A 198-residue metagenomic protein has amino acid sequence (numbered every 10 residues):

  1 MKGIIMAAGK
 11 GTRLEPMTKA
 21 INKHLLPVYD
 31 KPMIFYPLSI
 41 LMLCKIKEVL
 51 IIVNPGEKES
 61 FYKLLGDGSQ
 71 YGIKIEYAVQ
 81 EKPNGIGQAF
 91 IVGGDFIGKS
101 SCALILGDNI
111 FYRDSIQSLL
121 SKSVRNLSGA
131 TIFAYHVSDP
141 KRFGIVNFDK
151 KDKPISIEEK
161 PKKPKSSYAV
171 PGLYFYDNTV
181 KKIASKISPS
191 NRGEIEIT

Functional and structural regions predicted by a protein language model:
K2-I5, R13-P16, P27, K31-L106 (+2 more regions): Conserved N-terminal catalytic core of the sugar/cofactor nucleotidyltransferase
G9, D108, H136: Active-site glycine-centered loops adjacent to acidic/histidine catalytic or metal-binding residues that shape
G9, G56, N178-T179: Alpha-helix/helix-capping structural signal
H24, K74-E76, K153-S156: Conserved beta-strand segments of alpha/beta enzyme cores
P27, N147, F175-D177: Short, well-ordered beta-strand micro-motif
R113-K141: Conserved donor-nucleotide/metal-binding helix-loop-beta segment in metal-dependent transferases, i.e., the alpha-helix
Q117, V124, K153-T198: Catalytic-core segments of class I nucleotidyltransferases/pyrophosphorylases that form NMP-activated intermediates
N147-K153: Short acidic-glycine loop/turn motifs at beta-strand connectors
